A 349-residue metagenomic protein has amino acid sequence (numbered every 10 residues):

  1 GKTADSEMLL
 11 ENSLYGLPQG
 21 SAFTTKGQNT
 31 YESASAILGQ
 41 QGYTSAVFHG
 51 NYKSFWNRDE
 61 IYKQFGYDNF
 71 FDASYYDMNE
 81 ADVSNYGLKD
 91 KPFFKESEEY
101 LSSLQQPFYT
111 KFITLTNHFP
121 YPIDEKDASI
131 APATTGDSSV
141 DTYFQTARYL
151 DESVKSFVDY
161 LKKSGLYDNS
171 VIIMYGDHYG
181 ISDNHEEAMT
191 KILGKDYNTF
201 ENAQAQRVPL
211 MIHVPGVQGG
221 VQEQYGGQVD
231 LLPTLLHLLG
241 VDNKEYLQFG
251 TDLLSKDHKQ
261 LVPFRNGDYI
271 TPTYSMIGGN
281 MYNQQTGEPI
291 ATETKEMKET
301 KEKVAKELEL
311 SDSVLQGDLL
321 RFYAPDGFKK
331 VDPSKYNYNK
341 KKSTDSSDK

Functional and structural regions predicted by a protein language model:
G1-K349: Solvent-exposed soluble domains appended to multi-pass membrane proteins
